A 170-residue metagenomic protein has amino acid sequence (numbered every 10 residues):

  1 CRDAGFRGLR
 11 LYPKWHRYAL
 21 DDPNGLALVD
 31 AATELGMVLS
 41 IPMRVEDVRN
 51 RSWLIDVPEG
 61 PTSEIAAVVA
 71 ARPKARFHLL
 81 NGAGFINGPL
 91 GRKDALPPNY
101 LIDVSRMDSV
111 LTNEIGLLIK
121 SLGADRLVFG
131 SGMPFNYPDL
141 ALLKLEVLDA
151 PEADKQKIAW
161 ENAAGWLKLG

Functional and structural regions predicted by a protein language model:
C1, L9, A32, I102 (+4 more regions): Conserved, mostly hydrophobic/aromatic
C1, R92-D94, L117, L143-D149: Short, aromatic/basic amphipathic alpha-helical patches
R7-G8, D21-V128: Catalytic pocket-lining loop regions of alpha/beta-barrel enzymes, especially the amidohydrolase/enolase/GH5 lineages
Y12-A19: The substrate-binding groove and active-site-proximal loops of carbohydrate-active enzymes, especially glycoside
W15, E46-D47, A159: Conserved beta-strand edge residues that scaffold enzyme active sites
R17, D108-V110, F135-N136: Short gly/pro/ser/thr-enriched loop/turn and capping motifs at secondary-structure boundaries
G123-R126, D139-G170: Mid-to-C-terminal alpha-helical segments outside catalytic/metal-binding sites
G130-D139: Short glycine/proline-rich, acidic loop/turn segments that cap or connect secondary-structure elements
